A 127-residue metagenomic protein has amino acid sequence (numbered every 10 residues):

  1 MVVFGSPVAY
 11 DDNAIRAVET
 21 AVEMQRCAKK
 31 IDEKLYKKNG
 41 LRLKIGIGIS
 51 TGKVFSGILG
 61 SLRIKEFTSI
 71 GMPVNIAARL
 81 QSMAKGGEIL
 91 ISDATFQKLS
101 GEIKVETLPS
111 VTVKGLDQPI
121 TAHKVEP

Functional and structural regions predicted by a protein language model:
V2, K30-E33, Q97-G101: Charged/polar, solvent-exposed surface patches and flexible loops
V3-N13, I47-K65, G86-E88: Catalytic strand-loop-helix junctions within cyclic-nucleotide turnover domains
S6-I47, T51, M72-Q81: Alpha-helical scaffold within the catalytic cores of cyclic-nucleotide enzymes
A14, K65-I70, T107-V111: Allosteric regulatory "coupling" segments in signal-transduction proteins
R42-K44, I64, P119: A structure-centric signal for secondary-structure junctions around beta-strands
T51, T68, T95: Ser/Thr-centric signal marking residues that sit in or immediately flank functional binding/regulatory motifs
V54-S56, A77, M83-P127: Cytosolic regulatory/linker segments at or just downstream of nucleotide-handling modules in signal-transduction
G71-M72, L90: Residue-level recognition of alpha-helix initiation/capping sites
